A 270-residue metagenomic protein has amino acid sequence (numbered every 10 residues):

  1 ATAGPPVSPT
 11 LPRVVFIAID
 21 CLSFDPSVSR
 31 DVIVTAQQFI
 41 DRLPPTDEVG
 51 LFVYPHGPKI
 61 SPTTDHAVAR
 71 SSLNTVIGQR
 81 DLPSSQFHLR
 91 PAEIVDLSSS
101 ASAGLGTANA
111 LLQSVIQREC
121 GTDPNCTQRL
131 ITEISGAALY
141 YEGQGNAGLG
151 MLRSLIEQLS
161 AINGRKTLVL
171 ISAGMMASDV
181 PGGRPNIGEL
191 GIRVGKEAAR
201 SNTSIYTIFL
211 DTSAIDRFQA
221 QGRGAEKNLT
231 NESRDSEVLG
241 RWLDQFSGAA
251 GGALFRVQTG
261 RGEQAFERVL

Functional and structural regions predicted by a protein language model:
A1-L270: Scaffold/interface architecture of coatomer-like assemblies
